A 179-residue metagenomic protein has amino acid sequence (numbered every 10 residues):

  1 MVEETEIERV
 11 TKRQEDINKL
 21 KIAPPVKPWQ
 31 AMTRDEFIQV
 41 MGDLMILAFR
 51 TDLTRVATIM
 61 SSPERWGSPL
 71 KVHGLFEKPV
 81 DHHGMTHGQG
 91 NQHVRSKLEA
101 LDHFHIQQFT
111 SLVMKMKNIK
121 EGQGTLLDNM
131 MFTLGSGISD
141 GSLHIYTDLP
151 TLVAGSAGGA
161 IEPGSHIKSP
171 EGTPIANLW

Functional and structural regions predicted by a protein language model:
M1-W179: Ligand-binding pockets and gating/stacking loops
